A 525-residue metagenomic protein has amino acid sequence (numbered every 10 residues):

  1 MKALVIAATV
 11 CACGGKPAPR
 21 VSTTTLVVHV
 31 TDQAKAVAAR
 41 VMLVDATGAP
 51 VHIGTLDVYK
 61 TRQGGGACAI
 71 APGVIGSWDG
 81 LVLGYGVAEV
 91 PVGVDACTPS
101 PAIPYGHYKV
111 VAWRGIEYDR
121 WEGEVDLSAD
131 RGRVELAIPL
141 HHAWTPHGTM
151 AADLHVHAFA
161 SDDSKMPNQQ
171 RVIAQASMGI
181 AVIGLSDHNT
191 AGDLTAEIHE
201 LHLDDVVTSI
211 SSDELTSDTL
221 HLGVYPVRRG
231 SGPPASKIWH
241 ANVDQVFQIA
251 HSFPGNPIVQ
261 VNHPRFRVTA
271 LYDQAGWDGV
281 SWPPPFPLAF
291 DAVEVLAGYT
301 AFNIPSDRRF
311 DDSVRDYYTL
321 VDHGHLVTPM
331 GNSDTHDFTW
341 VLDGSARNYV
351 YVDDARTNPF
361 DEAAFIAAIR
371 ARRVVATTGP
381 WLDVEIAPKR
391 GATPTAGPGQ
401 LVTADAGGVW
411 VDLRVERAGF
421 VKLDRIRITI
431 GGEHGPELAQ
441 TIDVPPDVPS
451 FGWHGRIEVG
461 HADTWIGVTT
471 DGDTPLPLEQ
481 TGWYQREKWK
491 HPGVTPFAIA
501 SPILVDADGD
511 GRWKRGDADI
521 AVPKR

Functional and structural regions predicted by a protein language model:
M1-A7: Sec-dependent signal peptide recognition, specifically the positively charged N-region followed immediately by
V10-A12: C-terminal motif of bacterial Sec signal peptides marking the signal peptidase cleavage site
G14-K16: Bacterial signal peptide processing site
R20-V21, H29-T98, P104-P139, A143-W144 (+5 more regions): C-terminal functional module detector
G54-V74, G223, V227-A235, Y272-N303 (+3 more regions): Active-site gating loops and adjacent loop-to-helix segments of metal-dependent hydrolytic enzymes
R120, S128, H141-G279, P305 (+7 more regions): A metal-dependent hydrolase metal-coordination microenvironment
G184, E294-A297, L504: Residues embedded in well-ordered beta-strands within globular domains across many folds
